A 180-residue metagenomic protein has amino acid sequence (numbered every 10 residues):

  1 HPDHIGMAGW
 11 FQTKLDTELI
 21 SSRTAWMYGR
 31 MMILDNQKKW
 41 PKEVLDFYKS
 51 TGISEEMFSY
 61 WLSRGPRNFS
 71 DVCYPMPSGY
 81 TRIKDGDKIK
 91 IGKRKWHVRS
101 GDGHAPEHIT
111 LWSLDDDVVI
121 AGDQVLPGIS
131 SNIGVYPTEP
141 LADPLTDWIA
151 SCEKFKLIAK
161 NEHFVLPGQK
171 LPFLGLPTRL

Functional and structural regions predicted by a protein language model:
H1-I89: Active-site HxH/HxHxD metal-binding segment of metal-dependent hydrolases
F69-S78, K95-R179: Metallo-beta-lactamase
G92: ABC transporter nucleotide-binding domain catalytic core, centered on the Walker B motif
